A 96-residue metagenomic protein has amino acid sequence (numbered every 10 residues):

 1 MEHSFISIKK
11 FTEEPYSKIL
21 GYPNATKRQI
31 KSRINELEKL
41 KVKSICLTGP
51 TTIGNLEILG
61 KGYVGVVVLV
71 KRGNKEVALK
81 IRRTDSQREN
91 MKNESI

Functional and structural regions predicted by a protein language model:
M1-E2, I96: Short intrinsically disordered, low-complexity coil segments enriched in acidic
E2-E57: Juxta-kinase regulatory segment immediately upstream of eukaryotic protein kinase catalytic domains
E57, Y63-I96: ATP-binding glycine-rich loop module of kinase domains
